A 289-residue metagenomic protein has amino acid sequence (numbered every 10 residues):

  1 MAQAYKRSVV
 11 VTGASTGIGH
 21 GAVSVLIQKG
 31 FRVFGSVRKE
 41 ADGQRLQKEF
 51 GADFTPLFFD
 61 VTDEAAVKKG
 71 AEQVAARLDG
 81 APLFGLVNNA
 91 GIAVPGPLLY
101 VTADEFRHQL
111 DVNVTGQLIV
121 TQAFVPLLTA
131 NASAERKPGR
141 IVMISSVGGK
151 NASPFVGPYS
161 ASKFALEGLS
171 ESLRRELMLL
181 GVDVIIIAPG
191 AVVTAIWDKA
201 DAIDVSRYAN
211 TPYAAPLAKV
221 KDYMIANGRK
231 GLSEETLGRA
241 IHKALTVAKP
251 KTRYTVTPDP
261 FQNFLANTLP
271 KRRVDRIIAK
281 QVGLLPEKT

Functional and structural regions predicted by a protein language model:
S15-T16: Conserved glycine-rich cofactor-binding loop
P56, V101, Q109-L110: A hydrophobic alpha-helix adjacent to the NAD(P)-binding/active-site core of NAD(P)-dependent oxidoreductases, strongly
F59-G70, A103: The beta1-alpha1 cofactor-binding region of Rossmann-like NAD(H)/NADP(H)-dependent oxidoreductases
P97-L98, E105-R107: Substrate-binding pocket helix/loop in short-chain dehydrogenase/reductase
T121, S162: Active-site helix of classical SDR
S146: Residue(s) in the substrate-gating loop at a strand-loop-helix junction that position the organic substrate next
L179-G228: C-terminal beta-strand-loop-alpha-helix "lid" module of Rossmann-like NAD(P)-dependent dehydrogenases
